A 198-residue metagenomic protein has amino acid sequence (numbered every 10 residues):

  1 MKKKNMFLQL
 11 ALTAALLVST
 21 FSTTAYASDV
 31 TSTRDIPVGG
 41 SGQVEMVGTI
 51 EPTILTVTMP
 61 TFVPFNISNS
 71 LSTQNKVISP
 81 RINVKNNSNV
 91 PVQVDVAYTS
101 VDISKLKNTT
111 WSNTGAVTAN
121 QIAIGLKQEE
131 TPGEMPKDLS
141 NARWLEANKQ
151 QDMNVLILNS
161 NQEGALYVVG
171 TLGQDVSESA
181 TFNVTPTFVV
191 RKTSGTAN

Functional and structural regions predicted by a protein language model:
M1-A27: Sec-dependent N-terminal signal peptides of Gram-positive bacterial secreted proteins and lipoproteins
A15, Y26, P80-R81, Y167: Generic detector of isolated residues embedded in canonical secondary-structure elements
A25-P80, S88, Q174-N198: Short, polar/proline-rich extracytoplasmic segments that appear immediately after membrane translocation
S28-T31, P37, N66-R143: Surface-exposed interaction patch
V47-T49, V84, N154-N159: Short, exposed beta-strand/loop patches in secreted or surface proteins that constitute
F62-P64, A97-D102, A165-G173: Generic short beta-strand segments
R81-N83, Q93-D95, A165-V169, N183-T187: Beta-strand secondary-structure signal
A147-E178: Low-complexity, intrinsically disordered segments enriched in Ser/Thr together with acidic residues
